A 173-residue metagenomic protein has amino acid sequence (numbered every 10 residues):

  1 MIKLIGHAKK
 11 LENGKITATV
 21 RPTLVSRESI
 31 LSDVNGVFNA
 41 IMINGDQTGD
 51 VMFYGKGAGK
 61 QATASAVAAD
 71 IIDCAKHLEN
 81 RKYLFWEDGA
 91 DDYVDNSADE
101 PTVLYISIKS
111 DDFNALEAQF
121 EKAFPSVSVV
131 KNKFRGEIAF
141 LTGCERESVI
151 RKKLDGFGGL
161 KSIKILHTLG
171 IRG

Functional and structural regions predicted by a protein language model:
M1-G173: NAD(P)-dependent dehydrogenase/reductase Rossmann-like domain
